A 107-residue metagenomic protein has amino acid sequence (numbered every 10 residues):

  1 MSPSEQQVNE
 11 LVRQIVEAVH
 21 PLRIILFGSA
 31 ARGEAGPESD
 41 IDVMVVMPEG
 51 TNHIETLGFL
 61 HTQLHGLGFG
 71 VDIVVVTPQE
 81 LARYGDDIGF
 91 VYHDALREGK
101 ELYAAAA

Functional and structural regions predicted by a protein language model:
M1-R23, R32-P37, P48-A107: Catalytic core of pol beta-like nucleotidyltransferases
F27-S29: Glycine-rich beta-strand-to-loop/alpha-helix junction loops that act as flexible
D40-D42: Structural signature of the urease/amidohydrolase superfamily beta/alpha-barrel
M44-V46: Short hydrophobic/aromatic beta-strand micro-patches that form the beta-sheet surface supporting nucleotide- or nucleic
